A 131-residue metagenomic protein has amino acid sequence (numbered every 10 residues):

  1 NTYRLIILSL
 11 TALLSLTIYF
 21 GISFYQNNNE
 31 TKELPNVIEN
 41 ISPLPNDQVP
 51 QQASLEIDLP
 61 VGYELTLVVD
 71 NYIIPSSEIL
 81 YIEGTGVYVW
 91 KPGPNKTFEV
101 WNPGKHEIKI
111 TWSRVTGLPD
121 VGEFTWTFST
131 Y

Functional and structural regions predicted by a protein language model:
T2-L8, L13-L65, F124-Y131: N-terminal non-catalytic regions of secreted/periplasmic and cell-surface proteins
S23-E30, S77-E78, S113-V115: Intrinsically disordered, low-complexity boundary segments flanking structured domains
P43, Q52-Y63, T85-P119: Extracytoplasmic/surface-exposed domains of secreted proteins that mediate cell-envelope carbohydrate/peptidoglycan
P60, L67-P75: Short strand-turn-strand beta-turns centered on an Asx-Gly dipeptide
Y63, V68, L80-I82, P92 (+1 more regions): Short alpha-helical interface elements
Y72-T85: Solvent-exposed serine/threonine-rich low-complexity stretches and specific carbohydrate-binding patches
I73-S76, K91, T125-W126, Y131: Short, intrinsically disordered/low-complexity patches at protein termini and at juxtamembrane boundaries
